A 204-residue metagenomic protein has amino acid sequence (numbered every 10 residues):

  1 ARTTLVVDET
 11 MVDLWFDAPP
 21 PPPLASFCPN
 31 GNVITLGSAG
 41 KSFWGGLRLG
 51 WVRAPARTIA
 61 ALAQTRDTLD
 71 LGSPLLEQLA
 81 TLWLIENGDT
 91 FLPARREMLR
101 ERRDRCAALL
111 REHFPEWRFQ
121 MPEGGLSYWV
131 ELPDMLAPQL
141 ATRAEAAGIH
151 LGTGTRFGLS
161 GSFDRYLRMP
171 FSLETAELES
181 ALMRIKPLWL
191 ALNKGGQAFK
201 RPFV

Functional and structural regions predicted by a protein language model:
A1-L5, E9-S42: Active-site pre-lysine segment of PLP-dependent enzymes
S26-A61, S73-L76: Active-site PLP attachment segment
L62-L69, I85-A107: Structural signature of PLP-dependent enzymes
L82, L99-A107, W117-E131: Conserved glycine-rich beta-strand-loop-beta hairpin in the small C-terminal domain of fold type I
M135-T142, A176-S180: Short, conserved charged micro-motifs
A146-A147, L159-V204: PLP-dependent enzyme catalytic core of the Aspartate aminotransferase-like
